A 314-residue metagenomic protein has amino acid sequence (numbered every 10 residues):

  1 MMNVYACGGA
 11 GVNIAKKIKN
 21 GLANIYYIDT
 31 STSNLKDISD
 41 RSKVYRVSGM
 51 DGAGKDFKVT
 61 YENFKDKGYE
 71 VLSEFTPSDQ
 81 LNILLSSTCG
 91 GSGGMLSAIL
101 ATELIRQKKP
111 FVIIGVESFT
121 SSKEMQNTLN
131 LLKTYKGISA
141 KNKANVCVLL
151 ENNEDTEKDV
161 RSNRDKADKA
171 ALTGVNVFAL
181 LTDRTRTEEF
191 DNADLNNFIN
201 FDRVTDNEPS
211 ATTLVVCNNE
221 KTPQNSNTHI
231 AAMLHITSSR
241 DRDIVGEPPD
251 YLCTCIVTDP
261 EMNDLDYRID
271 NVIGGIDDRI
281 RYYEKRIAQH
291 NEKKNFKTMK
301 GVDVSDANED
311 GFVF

Functional and structural regions predicted by a protein language model:
M1-F314: Tubulin/FtsZ superfamily GTPase core signature
